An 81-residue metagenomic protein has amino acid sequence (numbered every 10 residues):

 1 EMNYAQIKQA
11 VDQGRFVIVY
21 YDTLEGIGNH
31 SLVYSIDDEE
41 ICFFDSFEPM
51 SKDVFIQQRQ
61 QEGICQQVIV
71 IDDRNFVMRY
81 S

Functional and structural regions predicted by a protein language model:
E1-Q13: Catalytic-core signature of thiol
Y4-Q6, Y20, C42: Short, well-ordered helical secondary-structure segments
D12-F16, I36-S81: Noncatalytic regulatory segments and standalone regulatory/sensor domains
I18-L24: Short beta-strand segments that buttress and anchor functional surface loops
G26-S31: Short, surface-exposed coil-to-beta transition loops
